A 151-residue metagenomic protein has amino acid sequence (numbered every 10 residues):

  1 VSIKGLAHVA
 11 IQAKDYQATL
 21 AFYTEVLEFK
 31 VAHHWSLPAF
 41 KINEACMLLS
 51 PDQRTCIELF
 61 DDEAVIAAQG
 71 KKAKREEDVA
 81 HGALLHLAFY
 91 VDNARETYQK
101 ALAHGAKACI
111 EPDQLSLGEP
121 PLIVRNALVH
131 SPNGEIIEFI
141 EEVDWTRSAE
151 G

Functional and structural regions predicted by a protein language model:
V1-A18, F40-I42, L84-V91, I140-G151: N-terminal beta-strand motif that seeds the catalytic metal site of vicinal oxygen chelate
V1-S2, F89, Y98-G151: Vicinal oxygen chelate
G5, E44, Q53-T55, A83-L85 (+1 more regions): Residues that flank catalytic or metal-binding motifs in active/ligand-binding sites
Q12-I57, A103, P120: Core segments of cupin and vicinal oxygen chelate
M47-L49, D61, Y90, L128-H130: Short, well-ordered beta-strand micro-motif
R54, V65-I66, W145: Active-site/binding-pocket entry motifs
I57-E58, E138: Conserved beta-strand in the GNAT
E58-D62, A68-L87: Helix-adjacent hinge/juxtasegments
